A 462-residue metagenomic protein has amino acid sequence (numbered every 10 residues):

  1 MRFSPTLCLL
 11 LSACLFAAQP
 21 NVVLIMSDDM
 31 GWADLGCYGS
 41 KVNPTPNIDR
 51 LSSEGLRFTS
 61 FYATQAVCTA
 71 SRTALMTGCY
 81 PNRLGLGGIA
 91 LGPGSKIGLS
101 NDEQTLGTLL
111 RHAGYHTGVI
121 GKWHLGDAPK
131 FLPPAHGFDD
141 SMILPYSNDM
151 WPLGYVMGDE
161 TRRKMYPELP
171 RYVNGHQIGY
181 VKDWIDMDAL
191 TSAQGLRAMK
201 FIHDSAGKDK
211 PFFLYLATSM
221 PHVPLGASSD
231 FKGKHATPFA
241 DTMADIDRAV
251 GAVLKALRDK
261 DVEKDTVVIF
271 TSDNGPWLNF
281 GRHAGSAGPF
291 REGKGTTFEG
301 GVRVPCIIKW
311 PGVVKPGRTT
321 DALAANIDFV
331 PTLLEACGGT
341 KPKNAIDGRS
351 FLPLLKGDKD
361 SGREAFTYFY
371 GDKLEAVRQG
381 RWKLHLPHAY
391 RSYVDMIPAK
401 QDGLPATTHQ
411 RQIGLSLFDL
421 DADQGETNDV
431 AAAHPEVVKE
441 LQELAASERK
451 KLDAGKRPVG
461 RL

Functional and structural regions predicted by a protein language model:
R2, L11-S416, Q424-E443, S447-L462: Formylglycine-dependent sulfatase
